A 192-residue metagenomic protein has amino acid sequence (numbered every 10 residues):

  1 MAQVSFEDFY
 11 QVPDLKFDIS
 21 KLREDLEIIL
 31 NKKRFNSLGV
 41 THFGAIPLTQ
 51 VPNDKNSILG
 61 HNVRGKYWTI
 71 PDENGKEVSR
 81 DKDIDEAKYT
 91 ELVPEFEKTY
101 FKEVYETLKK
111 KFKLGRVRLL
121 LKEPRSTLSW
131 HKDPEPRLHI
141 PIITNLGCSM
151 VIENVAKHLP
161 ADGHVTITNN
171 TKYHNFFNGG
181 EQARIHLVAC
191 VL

Functional and structural regions predicted by a protein language model:
M1-W130, N145: Fe(II)/2-oxoglutarate oxygenase catalytic core
F17, E135, A161-V165: A short, sequence-level motif marking secondary-structure junctions
G115, P134-P136, A183: Residues that flank catalytic or metal-binding motifs in active/ligand-binding sites
L121, K132, I142, I152-N154 (+2 more regions): Residue-level recognition of conserved beta-strand positions in structured domain cores
L121-E123, P134-P136, I140-L146, K172: Short, flexible loop/turn elements at secondary-structure junctions
L128-H131, C148-M150, L159, I167-G180: Short beta-strand His + acidic residue motifs that chelate non-heme Fe in jelly-roll/DSBH and cupin folds
L138-P141, V165-I167, E181-L192: A short hydrophobic beta-strand segment most commonly corresponding to one strand of the jelly-roll/cupin
P141-A161: A short beta-strand-loop-beta hairpin characteristic of the jelly-roll/cupin
